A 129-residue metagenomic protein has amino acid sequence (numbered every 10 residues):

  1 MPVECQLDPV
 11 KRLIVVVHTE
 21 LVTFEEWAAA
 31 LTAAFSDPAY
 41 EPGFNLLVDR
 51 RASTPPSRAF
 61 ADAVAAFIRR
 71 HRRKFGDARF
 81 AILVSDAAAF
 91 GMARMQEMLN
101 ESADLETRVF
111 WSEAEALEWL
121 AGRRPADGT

Functional and structural regions predicted by a protein language model:
M1-T129: Amphipathic, Lys/Arg-enriched alpha-helical "gate/interface" segment within cytosolic domains that mediates
